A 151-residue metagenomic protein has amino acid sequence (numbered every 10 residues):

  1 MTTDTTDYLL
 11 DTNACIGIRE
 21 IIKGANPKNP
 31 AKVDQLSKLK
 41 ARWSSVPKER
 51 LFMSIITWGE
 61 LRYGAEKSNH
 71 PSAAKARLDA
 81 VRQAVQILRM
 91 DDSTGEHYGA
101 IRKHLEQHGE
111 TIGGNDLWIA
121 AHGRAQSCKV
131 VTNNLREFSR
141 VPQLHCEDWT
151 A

Functional and structural regions predicted by a protein language model:
M1-M53, A65-A80, Q107: Short, well-structured N-terminal submotif of metal-dependent ribonuclease cores
T2-D7, V85-V131: Active-site neighborhoods of divalent-metal-dependent phosphate/nucleic-acid chemistry enzymes
D11-T12, L61, Y98, G123 (+1 more regions): Generic structural signal for small/hydrophobic residues in well-ordered secondary structure, especially within
A14, T94, I119, R136-E137: Alpha-helix capping/helix-boundary segments
C15-I16, G59-R62, L88, S139 (+1 more regions): Nucleotide phosphate-binding site architecture
I55, N134-L135: Short secondary-structure boundary segments
W58, P71, K75-L78, G95-Y98 (+1 more regions): A general structural signal for well-ordered alpha-helical segments in protein cores
